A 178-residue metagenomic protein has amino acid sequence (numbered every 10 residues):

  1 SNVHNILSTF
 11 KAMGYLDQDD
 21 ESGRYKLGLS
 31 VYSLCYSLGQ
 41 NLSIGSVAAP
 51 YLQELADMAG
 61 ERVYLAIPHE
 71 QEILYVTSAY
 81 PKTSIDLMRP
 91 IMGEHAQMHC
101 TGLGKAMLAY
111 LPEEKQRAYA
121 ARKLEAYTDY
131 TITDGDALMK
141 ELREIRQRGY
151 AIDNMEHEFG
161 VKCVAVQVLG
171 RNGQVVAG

Functional and structural regions predicted by a protein language model:
N2: Residues in the helix-turn-helix
L7-K11, I145: Basic amphipathic alpha-helical segments that dock to polyanions
K11-E21, K26: Beta-hairpin "wing" of winged helix-turn-helix
G14, Y75-T77, A177: A structural microfeature
D20, P68, G170-R171: Short, acidic, Ser/Thr-enriched surface-loop or helix-capping motifs
G23-R122: Amphipathic alpha-helical effector-binding/dimerization core of metabolite-sensing transcriptional regulators
Y130-G178: Extended hydrophobic
